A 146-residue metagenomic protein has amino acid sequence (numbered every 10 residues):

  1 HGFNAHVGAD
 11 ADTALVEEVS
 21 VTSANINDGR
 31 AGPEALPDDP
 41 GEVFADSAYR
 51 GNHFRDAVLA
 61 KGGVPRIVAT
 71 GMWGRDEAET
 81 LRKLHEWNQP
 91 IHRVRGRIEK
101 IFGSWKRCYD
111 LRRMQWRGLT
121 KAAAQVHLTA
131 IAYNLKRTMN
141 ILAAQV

Functional and structural regions predicted by a protein language model:
H1-L59, A130: Polybasic low-complexity intrinsically disordered regions
V16, A69, K136-T138: Short, acidic Gly/Pro/Ser/Thr-rich loop/turn segments
S23, W116-A122, I141-V146: Short alpha-helical "patches" and their helix-cap loops
P33, F102, T129-A132, K136: Predominant activation on well-ordered alpha-helical scaffold segments within soluble catalytic domains
G41, S47-T120, H127: Helix-centered, glycine/charged polyanion-binding patches within enzymatic domains that contact phosphate-containing
H127-T129, K136, N140-V146: C-terminal domain-tail junction helix/linker
